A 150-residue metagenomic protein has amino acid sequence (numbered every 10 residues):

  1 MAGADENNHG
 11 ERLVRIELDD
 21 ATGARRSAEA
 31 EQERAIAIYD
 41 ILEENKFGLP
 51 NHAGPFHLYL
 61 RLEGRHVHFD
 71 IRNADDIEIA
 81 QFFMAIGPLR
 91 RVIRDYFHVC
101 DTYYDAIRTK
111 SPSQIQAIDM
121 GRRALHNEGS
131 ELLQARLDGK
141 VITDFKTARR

Functional and structural regions predicted by a protein language model:
M1-H57: Charge-rich, low-complexity N-terminal segments
G3-R25, V92-P112, Q116-R123, L132: Long, charge-dense
E31, L49-P50, N73, Q81 (+1 more regions): Generic signature of intrinsically disordered, low-complexity, basic-rich segments and short cationic peptides
G54-D101: A surface-exposed, charged beta-strand/loop segment in the N-terminal or early-internal portion of soluble proteins
Q114-R150: C-terminal charged interaction modules
